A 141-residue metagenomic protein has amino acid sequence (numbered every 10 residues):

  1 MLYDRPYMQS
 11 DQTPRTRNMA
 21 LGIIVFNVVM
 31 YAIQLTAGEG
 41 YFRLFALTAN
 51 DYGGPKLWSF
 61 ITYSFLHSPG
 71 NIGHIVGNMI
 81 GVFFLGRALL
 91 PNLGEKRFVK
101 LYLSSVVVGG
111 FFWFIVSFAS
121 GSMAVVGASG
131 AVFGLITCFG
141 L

Functional and structural regions predicted by a protein language model:
M1-L2, T36, R87, F139: A generic secondary-structure signal for well-formed alpha-helical elements
L2-R15: Cytosolic juxtamembrane amphipathic/interface segments immediately preceding and feeding into a transmembrane helix
R15-V126: N-terminal TM1-TM2 helical hairpin plus the immediately adjacent luminal interfacial "cap"
M123-L141: Specific transmembrane alpha-helix
